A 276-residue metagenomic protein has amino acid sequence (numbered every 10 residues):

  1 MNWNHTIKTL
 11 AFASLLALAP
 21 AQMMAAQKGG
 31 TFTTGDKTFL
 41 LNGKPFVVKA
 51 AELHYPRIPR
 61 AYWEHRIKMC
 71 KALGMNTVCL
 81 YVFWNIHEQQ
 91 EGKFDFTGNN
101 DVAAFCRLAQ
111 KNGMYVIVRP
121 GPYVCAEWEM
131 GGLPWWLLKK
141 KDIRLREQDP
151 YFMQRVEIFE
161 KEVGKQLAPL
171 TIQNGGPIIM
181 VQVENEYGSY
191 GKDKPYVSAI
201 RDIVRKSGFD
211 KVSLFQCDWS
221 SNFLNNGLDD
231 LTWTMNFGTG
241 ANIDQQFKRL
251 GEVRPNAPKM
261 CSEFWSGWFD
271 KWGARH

Functional and structural regions predicted by a protein language model:
M1-A11, A21: Bacterial N-terminal signal peptides that target proteins for export
L16-M24: C-terminal segment of classical bacterial N-terminal signal peptides
A25-T77, R107, K111, Y115: N-terminal carbohydrate-binding accessory modules
G29, P56, G92-D95, K139 (+1 more regions): A generic secondary-structure micro-motif detector that highlights 1-2 residue hydrophobic/ambivalent hotspots embedded
E52-H54, Y81, E184: Conserved residues at the C-terminal ends of beta-strands
R60, E64, F96-A103, P150-E157 (+2 more regions): Non-membrane alpha-helical structural segments and their capping/turn regions in soluble enzymes
W63-E129, R201-V212: Aromatic-lined substrate-binding rim segments of carbohydrate-active enzymes
V118, P122-R155, V163-H276: Substrate-binding/catalytic cleft of secreted carbohydrate-active enzymes, primarily glycoside hydrolases
